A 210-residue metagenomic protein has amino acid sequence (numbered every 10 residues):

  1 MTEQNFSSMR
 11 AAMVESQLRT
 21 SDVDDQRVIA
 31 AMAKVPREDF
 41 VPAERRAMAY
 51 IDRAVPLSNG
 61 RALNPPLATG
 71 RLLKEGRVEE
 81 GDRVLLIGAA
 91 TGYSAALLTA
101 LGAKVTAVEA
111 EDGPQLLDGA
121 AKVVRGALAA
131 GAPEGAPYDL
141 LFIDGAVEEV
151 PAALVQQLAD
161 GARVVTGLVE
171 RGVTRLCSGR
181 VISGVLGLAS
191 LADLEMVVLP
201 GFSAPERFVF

Functional and structural regions predicted by a protein language model:
M1-L101, V108-G119, S183-A204, F210: Class I SAM-dependent transferase core
R77-G187: Conserved nucleotide-cofactor-binding alpha/beta core module
